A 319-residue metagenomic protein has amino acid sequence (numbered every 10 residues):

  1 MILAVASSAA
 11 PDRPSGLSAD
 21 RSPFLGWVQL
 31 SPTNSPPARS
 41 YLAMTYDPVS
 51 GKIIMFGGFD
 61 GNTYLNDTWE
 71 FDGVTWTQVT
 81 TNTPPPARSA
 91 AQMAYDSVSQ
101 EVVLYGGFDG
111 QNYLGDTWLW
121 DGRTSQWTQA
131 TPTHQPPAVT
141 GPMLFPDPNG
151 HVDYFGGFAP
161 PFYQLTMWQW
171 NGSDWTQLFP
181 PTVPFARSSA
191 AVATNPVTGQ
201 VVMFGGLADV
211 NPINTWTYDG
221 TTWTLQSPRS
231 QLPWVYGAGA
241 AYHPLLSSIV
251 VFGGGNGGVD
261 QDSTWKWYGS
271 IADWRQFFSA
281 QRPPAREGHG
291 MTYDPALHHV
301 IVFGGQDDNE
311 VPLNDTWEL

Functional and structural regions predicted by a protein language model:
M1-A4: Bacterial N-terminal signal peptides
A9-L319: Kelch-like beta-propeller repeat domains
